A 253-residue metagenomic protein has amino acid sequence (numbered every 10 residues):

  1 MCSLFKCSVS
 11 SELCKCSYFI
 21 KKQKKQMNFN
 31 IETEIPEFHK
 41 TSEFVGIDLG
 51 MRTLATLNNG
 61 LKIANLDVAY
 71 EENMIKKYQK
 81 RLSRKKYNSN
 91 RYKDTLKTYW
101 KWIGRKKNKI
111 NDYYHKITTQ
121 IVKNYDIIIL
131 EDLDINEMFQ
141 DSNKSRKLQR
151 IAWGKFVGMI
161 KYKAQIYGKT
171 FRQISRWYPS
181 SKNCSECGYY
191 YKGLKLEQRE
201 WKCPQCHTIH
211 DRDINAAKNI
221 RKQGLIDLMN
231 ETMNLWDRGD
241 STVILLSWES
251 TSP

Functional and structural regions predicted by a protein language model:
M1, T53-N58, R199-K202: Short polybasic amphipathic segments
M1-K21, R150: Acidic carboxylate diad motif detector
K6, E43-I47, Y190-L194: Short linear motifs in intrinsically disordered
K6-C7, E34-P36, T118-T119, Q173 (+1 more regions): Short, flexible, glycine/charge-rich loop motifs used to bind or transfer phosphoryl groups or to couple energy/partner
C16, Q23-V45, L49-V157, M229-P253: Substrate-contacting helices/loops that form the catalytic groove of nucleic-acid and nucleotide-polymer processing
K21, N30, I174-R176: Conserved beta-strand termini and adjacent loop/short-helix elements that scaffold enzyme active sites in alpha/beta
K21-Q23, E197: Short flexible coil/turn linkers enriched for glycine and charged/polar residues that connect secondary-structure
K147, I151-P253: Positively charged, low-complexity nucleic-acid-binding target-recognition regions
